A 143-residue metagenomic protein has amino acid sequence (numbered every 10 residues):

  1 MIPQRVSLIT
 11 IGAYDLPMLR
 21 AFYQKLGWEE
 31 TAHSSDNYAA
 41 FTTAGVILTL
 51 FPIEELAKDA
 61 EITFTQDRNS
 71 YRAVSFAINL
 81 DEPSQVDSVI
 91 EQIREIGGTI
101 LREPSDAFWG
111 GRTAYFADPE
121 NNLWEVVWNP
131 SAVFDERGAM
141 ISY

Functional and structural regions predicted by a protein language model:
M1-L8, W28-P83, D87-A117, P130-Y143: Vicinal oxygen chelate
T10-G12: Residues within well-ordered beta-strands of beta-sheet-rich folds
Y14-E29: Amphipathic alpha-helical segments
L19-Y23, I93, N121: Conserved active-site tyrosine of GNAT-family acetyltransferases
L123-V126: Short glycine-/small-residue motifs
